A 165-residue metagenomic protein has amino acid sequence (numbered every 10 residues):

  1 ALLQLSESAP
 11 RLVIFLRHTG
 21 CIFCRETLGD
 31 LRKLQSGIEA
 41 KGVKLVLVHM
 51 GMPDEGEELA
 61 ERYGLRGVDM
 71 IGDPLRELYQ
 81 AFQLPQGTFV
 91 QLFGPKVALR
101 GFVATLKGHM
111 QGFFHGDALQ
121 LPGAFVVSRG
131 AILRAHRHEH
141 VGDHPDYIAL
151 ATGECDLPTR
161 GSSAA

Functional and structural regions predicted by a protein language model:
L2-L31, K44-L45: Short active-site neighborhood of thiol/selenol oxidoreductases, capturing the structured segment around
E7-S8, A40, L119: A generic fold-level signal
L16, H49, S128: Short beta-strand/turn micro-motifs composed of small residues that flank or help shape donor/cofactor-binding pockets
H18-T19, G51, H138: Residue-level signal for short, function-critical loop segments
T27-Q80: Structural microenvironment flanking redox-active thiols in thiol-disulfide oxidoreductases
A60, R66-G142: Thiol/selenol-based redox catalytic cores and closely related redox-interacting motifs
V141-L157: A short, polar/charged loop-to-alpha-helix boundary motif
R160-A165: Cysteine/selenocysteine-centered motifs that mediate thiol-based redox chemistry or coordinate metal-sulfur cofactors
